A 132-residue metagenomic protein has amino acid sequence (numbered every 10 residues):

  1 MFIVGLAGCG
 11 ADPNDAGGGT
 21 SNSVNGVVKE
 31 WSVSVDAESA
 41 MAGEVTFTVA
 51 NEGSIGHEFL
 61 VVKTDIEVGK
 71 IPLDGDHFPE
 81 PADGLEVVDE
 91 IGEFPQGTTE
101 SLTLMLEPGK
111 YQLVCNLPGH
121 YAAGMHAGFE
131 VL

Functional and structural regions predicted by a protein language model:
V4-G8: C-terminal motif of bacterial Sec signal peptides marking the signal peptidase cleavage site
C9-G19: Bacterial lipoprotein signal-peptidase II cleavage site
P13, D89-L132: Extracellular/periplasmic metallocenter environments
G18-T46: N-terminal edge beta-strand
W31, E52-S54, T64-I66, G109 (+1 more regions): Solvent-exposed coil/turn segments that connect beta secondary-structure elements in extracytoplasmic/periplasmic
D36-V61, E100-L113: Beta-strand cores of secreted/periplasmic/IMS beta-sandwich domains, seen most often in copper-related folds
V45, N51-A82: Contiguous segments within soluble domain cores/interaction surfaces
D76-P95: An anionic, turn-rich surface loop/hairpin at beta-sheet edges that serves as a generic interaction/coordination patch
